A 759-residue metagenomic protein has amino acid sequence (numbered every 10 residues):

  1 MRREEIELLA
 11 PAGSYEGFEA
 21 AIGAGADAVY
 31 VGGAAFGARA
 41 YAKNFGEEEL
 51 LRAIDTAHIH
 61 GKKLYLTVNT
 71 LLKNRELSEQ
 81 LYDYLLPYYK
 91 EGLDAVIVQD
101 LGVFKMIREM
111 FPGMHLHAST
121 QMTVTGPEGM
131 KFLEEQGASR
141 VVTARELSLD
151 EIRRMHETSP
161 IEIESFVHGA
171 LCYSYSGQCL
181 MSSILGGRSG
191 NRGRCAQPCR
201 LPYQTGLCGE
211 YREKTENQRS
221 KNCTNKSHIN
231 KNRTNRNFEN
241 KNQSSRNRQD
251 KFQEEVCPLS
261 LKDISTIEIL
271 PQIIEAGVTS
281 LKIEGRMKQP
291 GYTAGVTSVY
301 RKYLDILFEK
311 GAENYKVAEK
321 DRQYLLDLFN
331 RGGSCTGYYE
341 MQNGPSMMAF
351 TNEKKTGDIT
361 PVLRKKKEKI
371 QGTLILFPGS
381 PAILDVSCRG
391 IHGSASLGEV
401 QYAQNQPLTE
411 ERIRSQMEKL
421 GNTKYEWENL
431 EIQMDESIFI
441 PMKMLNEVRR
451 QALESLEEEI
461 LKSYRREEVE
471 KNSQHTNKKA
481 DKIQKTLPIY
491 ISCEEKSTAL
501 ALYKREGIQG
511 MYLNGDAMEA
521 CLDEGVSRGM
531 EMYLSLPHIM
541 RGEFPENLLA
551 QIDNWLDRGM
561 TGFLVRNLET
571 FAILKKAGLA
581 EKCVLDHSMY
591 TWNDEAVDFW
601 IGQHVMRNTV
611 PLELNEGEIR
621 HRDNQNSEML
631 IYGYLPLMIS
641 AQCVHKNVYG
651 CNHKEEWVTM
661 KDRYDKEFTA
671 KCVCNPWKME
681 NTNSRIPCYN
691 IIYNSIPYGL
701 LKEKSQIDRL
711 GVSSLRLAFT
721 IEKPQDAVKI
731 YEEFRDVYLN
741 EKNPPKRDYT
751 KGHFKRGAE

Functional and structural regions predicted by a protein language model:
M1-A24, A28-R39, I54, H60-Y89 (+5 more regions): Surface-exposed amphipathic alpha-helical tracts and adjacent flexible/coil segments at the periphery of soluble enzymes
F45-L50: Glycine-rich, highly charged phosphate/nucleotide-binding loops
K105: A cross-family signal for key residues in well-ordered alpha-helices that form functional helical elements
T123, Y590-T591: Beta/alpha (TIM)-barrel catalytic core signal, keyed to glycine-rich beta->alpha loops juxtaposed to Asp/Glu that bind
